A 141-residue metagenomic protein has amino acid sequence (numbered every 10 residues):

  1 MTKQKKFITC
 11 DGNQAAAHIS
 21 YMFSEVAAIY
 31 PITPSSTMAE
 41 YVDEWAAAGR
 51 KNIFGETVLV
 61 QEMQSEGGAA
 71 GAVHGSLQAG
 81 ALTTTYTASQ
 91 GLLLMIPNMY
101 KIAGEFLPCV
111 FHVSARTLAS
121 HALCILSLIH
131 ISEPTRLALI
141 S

Functional and structural regions predicted by a protein language model:
M1-L128, S132: Thiamine diphosphate
I129-S141: Single conserved hydrophobic/aromatic residue that forms the stacking wall/gate of nucleotide- or nucleobase-binding
